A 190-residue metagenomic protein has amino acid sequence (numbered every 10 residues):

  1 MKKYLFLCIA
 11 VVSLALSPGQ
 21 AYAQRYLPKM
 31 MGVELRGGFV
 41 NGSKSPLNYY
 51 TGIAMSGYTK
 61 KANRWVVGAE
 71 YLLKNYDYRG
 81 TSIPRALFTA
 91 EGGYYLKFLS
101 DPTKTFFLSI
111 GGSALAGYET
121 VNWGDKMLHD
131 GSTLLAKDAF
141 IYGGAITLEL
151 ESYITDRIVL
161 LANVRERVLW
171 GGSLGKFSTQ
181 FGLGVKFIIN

Functional and structural regions predicted by a protein language model:
M1-P28, N190: Cleavable N-terminal export/targeting peptides
K3, R25-K29, K61-N63, S100-F106 (+1 more regions): Short coil turns and loop connectors of transmembrane beta-barrels in diderm outer membranes and organellar homologs
A21-K74, K186-N190: Short glycine/proline- and aromatic-enriched beta-strand/turn motifs that initiate or cap beta-hairpins
K29-M31, S45-T51, S82-A90, F106 (+2 more regions): Residues that define the transmembrane beta-barrel architecture of outer-membrane proteins
E34-R36, N48-Y50, S56, R64-V66 (+6 more regions): Residue-level detection of beta-strand scaffold positions
G38-N41, Y76-I83, D130-A136, V168-G172: Extracellular loop and loop/strand-boundary signature of outer-membrane beta-barrel proteins
A54-H129, F187-N190: Gram-negative (and chloroplast) outer-membrane scaffold detector with strong preference for beta-barrel transmembrane
L72-K74, I146-N190: Predominantly the C-terminal beta-signal and adjacent terminal strand-loop region of outer-membrane beta-barrel
